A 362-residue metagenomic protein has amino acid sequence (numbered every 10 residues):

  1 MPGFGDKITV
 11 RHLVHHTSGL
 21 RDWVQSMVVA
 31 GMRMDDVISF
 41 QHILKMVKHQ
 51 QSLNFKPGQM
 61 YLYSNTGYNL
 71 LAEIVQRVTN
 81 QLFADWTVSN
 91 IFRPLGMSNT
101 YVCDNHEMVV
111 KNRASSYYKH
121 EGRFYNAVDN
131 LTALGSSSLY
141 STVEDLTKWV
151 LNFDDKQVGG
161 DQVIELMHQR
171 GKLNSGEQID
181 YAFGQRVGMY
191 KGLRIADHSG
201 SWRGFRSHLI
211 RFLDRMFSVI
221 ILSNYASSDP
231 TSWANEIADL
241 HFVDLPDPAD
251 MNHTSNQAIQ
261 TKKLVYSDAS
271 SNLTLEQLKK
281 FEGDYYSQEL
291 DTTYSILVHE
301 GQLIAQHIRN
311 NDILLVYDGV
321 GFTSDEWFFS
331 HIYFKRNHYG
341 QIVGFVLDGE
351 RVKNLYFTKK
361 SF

Functional and structural regions predicted by a protein language model:
M1-F4, F40, I91-Y101, K172-G176: Short, mixed-charge aromatic SLiMs
M1-N65, A72, T79-L82, S89 (+2 more regions): Active-site-proximal loop and beta-strand segments within enzyme catalytic domains
V10-R11, S98, D214-F217: Loop/turn elements at helix/coil->beta-strand transitions in domains of secreted/extracellular proteins
H16-G19, R93-M97, N152: Glycine-rich, acidic and aromatic/proline-enriched surface loops and short helix-turn segments that act as binding
Q25-V28, G58-M60, V102, E107 (+6 more regions): Short capping/connector residues at structural and topological boundaries
M34, Q76-V88, R93, A127-F362: Catalytic loop of the DD-peptidase/beta-lactamase superfamily, centered on the K-T-G motif and neighboring
